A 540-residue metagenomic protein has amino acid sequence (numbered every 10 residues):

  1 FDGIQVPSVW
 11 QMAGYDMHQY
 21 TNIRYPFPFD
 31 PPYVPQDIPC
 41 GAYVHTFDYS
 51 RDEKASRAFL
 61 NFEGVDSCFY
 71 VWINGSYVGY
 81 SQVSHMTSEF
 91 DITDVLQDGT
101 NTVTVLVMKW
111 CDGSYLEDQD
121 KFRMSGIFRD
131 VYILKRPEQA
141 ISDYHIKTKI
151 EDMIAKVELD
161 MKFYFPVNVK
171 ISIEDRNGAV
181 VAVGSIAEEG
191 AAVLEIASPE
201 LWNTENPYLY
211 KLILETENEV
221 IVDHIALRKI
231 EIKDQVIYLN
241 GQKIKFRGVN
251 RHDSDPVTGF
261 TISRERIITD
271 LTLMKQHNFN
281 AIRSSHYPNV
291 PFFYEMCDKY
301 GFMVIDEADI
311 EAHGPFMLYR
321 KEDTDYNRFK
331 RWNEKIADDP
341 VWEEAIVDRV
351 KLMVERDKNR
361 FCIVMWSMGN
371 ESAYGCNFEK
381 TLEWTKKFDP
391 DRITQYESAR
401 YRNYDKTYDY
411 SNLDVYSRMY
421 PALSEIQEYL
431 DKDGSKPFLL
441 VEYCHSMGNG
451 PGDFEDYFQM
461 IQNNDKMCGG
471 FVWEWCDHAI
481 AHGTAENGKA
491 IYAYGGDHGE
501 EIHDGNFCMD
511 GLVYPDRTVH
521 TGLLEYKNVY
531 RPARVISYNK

Functional and structural regions predicted by a protein language model:
F1, A13, Y33, D37-I141 (+5 more regions): Accessory beta-strand-rich segments of carbohydrate-active enzymes
V6, D16, T21-I23, S76 (+2 more regions): Extended substrate-binding grooves/exosites of carbohydrate-active enzymes
C40-T46, R57-F59, T87, T100-T102 (+4 more regions): Intrinsic-disorder/low-complexity, polar/charged segments enriched in Ser/Thr/Lys/Arg/Asp/Glu/Gln
W72-V78, E174-N177, E217-N218, N240: Short strand-turn-strand beta-turns centered on an Asx-Gly dipeptide
D94-T100, D160-K233: Extended acidic/polar, glycine-enriched regions that form or flank non-catalytic beta-rich accessory modules
I127-K135, T216-L227, Y526: Short, structured interface segments
F128-H145, R228-K243: Low-complexity, Pro/Ser/Thr- and charge-rich linker/hinge segments at domain boundaries
E138-F165, V519-K540: Surface beta-strand/loop "capping" patches
